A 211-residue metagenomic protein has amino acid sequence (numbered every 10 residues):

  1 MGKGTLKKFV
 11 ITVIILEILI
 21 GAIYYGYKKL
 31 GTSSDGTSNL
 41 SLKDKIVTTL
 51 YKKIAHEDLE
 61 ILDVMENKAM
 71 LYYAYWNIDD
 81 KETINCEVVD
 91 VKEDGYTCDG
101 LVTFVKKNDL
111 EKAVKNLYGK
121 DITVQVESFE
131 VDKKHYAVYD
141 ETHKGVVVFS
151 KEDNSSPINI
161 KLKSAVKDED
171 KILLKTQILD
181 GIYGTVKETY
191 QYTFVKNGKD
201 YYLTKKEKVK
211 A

Functional and structural regions predicted by a protein language model:
M1-I18, G26: N-terminal Sec-pathway targeting helices
K29-A211: Mature, Sec-exported extracytoplasmic domains of Gram-positive
